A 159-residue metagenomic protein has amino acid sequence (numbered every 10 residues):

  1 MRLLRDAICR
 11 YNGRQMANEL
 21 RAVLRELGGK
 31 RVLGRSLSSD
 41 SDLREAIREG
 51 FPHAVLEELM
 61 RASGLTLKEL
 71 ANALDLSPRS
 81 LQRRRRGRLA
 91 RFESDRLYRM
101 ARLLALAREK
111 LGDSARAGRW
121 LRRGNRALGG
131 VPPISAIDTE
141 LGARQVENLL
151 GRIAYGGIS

Functional and structural regions predicted by a protein language model:
M1-S159: Non-transmembrane "mature" sequence context
